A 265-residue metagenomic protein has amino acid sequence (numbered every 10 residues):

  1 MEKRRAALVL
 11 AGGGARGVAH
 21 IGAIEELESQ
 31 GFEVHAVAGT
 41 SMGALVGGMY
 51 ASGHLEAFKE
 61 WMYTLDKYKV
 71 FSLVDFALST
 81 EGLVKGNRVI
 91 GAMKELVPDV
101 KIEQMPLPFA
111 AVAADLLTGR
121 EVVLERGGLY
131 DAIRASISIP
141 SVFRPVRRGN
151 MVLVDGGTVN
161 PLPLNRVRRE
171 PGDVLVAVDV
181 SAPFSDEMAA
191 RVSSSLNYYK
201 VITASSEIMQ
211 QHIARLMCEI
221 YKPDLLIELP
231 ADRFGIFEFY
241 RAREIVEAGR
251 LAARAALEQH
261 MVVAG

Functional and structural regions predicted by a protein language model:
M1-T40, L45-G265: Patatin-like phospholipase
